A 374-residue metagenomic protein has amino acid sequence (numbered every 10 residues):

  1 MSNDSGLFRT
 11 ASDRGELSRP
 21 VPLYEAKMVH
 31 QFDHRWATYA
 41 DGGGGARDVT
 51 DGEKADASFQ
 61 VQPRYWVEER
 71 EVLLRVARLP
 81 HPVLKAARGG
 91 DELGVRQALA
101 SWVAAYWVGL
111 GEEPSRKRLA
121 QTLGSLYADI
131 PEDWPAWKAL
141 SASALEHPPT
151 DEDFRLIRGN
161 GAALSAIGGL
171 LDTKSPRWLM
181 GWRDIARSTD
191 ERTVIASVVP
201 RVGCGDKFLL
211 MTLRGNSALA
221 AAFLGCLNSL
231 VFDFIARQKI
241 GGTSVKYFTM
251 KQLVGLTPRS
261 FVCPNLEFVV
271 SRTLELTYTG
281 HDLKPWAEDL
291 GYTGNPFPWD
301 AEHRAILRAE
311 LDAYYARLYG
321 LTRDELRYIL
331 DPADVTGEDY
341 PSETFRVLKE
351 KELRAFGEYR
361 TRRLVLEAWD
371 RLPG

Functional and structural regions predicted by a protein language model:
M1-G374: S-adenosyl-L-methionine
